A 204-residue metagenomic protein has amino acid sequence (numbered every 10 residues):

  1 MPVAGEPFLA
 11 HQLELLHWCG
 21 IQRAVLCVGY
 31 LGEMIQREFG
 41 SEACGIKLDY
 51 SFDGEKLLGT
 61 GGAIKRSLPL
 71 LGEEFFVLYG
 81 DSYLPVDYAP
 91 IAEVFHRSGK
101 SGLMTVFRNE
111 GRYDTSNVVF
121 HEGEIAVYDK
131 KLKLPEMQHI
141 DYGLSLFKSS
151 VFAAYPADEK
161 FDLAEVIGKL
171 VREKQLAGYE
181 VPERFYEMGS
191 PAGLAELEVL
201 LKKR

Functional and structural regions predicted by a protein language model:
P2, E6-Y79, P90, A154-D158: Conserved N-terminal catalytic core of the sugar/cofactor nucleotidyltransferase
P2, V118-H121, M188: Short beta-strand-to-turn element immediately C-terminal to the catalytic PLP-Schiff-base lysine in fold type I
H17-G20, E42, P69-E74, P85-E122: Basic phosphate/pyrophosphate-binding loop/patch that engages nucleotide-derived ligands
L26, V77, G102-T105, G178: Structural beta-sheet core signal
G29, S51-D53, T105, Y128 (+1 more regions): Conserved beta-strand termini and adjacent loop/short-helix elements that scaffold enzyme active sites in alpha/beta
G40-C44, V119-F120, G168-V171: Short, conserved catalytic or adaptor-binding loops enriched in Gly and charged residues
F75-F76, Y83, A89-H96, E110-R112 (+1 more regions): Catalytic-core segments of class I nucleotidyltransferases/pyrophosphorylases that form NMP-activated intermediates
